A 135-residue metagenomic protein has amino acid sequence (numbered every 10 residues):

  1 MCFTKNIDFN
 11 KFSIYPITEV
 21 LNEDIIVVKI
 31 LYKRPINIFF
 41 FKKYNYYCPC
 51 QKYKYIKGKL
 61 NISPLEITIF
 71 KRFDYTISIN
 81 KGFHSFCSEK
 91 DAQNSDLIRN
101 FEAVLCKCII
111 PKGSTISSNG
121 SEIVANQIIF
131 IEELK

Functional and structural regions predicted by a protein language model:
M1-F83, E89-K135: Conserved NAD+-utilizing ADP-ribose enzyme module
